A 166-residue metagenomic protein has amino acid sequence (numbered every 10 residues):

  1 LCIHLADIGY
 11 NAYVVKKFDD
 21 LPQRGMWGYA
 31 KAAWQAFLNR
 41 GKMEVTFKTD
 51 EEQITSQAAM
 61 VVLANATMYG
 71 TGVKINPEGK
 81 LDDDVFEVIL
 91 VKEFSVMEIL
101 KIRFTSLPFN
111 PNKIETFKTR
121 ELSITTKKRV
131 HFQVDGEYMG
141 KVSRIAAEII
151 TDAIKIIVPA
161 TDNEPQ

Functional and structural regions predicted by a protein language model:
L1-Q166: Long C-terminal subdomains/extensions of small-metabolite kinases
